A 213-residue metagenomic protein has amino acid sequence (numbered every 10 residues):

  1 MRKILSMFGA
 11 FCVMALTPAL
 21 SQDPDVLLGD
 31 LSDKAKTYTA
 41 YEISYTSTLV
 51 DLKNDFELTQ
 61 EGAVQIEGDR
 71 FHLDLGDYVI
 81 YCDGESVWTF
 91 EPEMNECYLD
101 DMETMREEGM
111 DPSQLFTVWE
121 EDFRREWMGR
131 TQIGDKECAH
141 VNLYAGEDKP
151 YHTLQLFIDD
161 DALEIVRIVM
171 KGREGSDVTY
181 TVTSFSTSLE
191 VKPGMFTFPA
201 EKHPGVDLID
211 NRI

Functional and structural regions predicted by a protein language model:
M1-I4: Positively charged n-region of N-terminal signal peptides that target proteins for export
M7-A15: Bacterial N-terminal signal peptides
T17, D51-K53, H72, Y81 (+4 more regions): Residue-level signal for secondary-structure boundary sites
S21-A40, S44-L49, D55-E57, S86-H152 (+1 more regions): Flexible, processing/modification-adjacent segments and terminal tails in exported/periplasmic/extracellular proteins
T39-Y41, Q60, D69, G76-Y78 (+6 more regions): Envelope-exposed proteins and targeting segments
S47-D51, G68-R70, L75-D77, G129 (+3 more regions): Short, well-ordered turn and helix-capping elements at secondary-structure junctions
E61-M110, R173, V178-T179: An acidic-aromatic
E126-R130, G134-P204, D210-N211: Gly/Pro-enriched, hydrophobic low-complexity segments that function as extracytoplasmic propeptides/linkers
